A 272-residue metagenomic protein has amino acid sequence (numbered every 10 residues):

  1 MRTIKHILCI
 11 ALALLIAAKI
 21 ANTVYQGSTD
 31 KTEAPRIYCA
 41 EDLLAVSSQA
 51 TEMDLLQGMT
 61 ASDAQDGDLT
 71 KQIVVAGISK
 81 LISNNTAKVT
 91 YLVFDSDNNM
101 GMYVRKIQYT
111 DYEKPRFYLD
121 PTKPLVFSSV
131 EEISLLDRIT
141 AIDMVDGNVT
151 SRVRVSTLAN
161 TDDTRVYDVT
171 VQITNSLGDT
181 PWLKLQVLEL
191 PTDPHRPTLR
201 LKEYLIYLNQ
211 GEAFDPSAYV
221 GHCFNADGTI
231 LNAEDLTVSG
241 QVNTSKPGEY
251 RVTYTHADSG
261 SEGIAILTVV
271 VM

Functional and structural regions predicted by a protein language model:
M1-C39: Gram-positive cell-envelope targeting signals
R2-A13, A64-Y109, V145-E189, A226-M272: Serine/threonine-rich, repeat-prone extracellular segments and beta-strand-based repeat modules of secreted/surface
I20-N22, L55, E189: Functional cation/ligand-contacting sites centered on basic and imidazole/sulfhydryl donors
N22, G58-T60, L92, M102 (+5 more regions): Sparse, context-dependent recognition of short Cys/His-centered cofactor- or disulfide-binding micro-motifs
Y25-G67, E113-G147, P194-T229: Solvent-exposed, low-complexity, repeat-rich "mucin-like" stalks and linkers
